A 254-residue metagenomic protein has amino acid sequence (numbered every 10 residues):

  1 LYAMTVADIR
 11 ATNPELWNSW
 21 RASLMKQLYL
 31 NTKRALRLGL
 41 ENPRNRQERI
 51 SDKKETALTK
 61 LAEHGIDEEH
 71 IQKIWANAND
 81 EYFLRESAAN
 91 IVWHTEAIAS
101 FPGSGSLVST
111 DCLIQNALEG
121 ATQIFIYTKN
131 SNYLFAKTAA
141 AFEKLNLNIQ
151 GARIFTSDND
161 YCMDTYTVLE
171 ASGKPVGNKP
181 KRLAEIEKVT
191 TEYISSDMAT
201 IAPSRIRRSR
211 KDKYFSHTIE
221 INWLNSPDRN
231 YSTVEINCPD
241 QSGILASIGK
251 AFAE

Functional and structural regions predicted by a protein language model:
L1-E254: Regulatory modules associated with amino-acid/nitrogen control
